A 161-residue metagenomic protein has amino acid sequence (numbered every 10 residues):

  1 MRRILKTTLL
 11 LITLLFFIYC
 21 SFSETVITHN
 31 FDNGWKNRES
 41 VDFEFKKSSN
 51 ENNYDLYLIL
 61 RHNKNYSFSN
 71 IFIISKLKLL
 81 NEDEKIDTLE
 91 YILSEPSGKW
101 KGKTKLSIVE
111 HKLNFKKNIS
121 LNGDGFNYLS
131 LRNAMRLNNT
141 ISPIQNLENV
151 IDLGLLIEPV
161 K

Functional and structural regions predicted by a protein language model:
M1-L9: Bacterial N-terminal signal peptides that target proteins for export
I18-Y19: C-terminal motif of bacterial Sec signal peptides marking the signal peptidase cleavage site
S23-K78, E82-D87: Start-of-domain marker
E39, Y91-L93, K101-N118: A beta-strand/beta-hairpin structural motif
D42-N52, I119-L121, L156-K161: Extracellular and analogous surface-interaction loops
N63-N65, E110-F115, S120-L121, R132-S142: Short acidic/polar inter-strand loop motif in beta-rich domains
L79-D83, S97, K161: Solvent-exposed strand-loop boundary residues in beta-sheet-rich modules
G123-P159: Internal, hydrophobic beta-strand segments that form the core of beta-sheet-rich folds
